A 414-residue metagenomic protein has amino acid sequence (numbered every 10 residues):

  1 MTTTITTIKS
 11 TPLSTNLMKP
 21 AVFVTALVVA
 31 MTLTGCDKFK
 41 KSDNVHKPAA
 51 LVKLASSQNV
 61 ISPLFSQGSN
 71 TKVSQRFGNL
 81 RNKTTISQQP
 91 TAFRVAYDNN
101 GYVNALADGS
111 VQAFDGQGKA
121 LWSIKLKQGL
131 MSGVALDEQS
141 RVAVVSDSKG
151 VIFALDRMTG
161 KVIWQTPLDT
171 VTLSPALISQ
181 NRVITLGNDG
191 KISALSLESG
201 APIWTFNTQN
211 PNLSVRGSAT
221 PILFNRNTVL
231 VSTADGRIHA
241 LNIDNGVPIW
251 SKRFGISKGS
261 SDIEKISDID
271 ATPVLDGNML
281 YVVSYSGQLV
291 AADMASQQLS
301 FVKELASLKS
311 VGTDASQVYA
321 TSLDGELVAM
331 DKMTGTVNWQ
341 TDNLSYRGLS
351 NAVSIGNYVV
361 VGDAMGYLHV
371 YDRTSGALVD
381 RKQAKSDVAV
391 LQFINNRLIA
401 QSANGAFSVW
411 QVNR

Functional and structural regions predicted by a protein language model:
T32-G35: C-terminal motif of bacterial Sec signal peptides marking the signal peptidase cleavage site
F39-A96, L121-D137, I163-L177, P202-R226 (+4 more regions): Extracytoplasmic beta-rich repeat domains
L106, D147, G187-N188, T233-A234 (+4 more regions): Structural signature of WD-repeat beta-propellers
Q112, F153, S193, H239 (+4 more regions): WD40 beta-propeller blade core
D115-K119, D156-T159, S196-G200, I243-G246 (+4 more regions): Short loop/turn segments that connect beta-strands within beta-propeller blades
T321-V328, T336, Q340-V370: Loop/turn-rich, solvent-exposed surfaces of beta-rich toroidal or solenoidal domains
A384-R414: Blade-level signature of beta-propeller repeat domains, shared across WD40, Kelch, NHL, RCC1 and BNR/Asp-box propellers
